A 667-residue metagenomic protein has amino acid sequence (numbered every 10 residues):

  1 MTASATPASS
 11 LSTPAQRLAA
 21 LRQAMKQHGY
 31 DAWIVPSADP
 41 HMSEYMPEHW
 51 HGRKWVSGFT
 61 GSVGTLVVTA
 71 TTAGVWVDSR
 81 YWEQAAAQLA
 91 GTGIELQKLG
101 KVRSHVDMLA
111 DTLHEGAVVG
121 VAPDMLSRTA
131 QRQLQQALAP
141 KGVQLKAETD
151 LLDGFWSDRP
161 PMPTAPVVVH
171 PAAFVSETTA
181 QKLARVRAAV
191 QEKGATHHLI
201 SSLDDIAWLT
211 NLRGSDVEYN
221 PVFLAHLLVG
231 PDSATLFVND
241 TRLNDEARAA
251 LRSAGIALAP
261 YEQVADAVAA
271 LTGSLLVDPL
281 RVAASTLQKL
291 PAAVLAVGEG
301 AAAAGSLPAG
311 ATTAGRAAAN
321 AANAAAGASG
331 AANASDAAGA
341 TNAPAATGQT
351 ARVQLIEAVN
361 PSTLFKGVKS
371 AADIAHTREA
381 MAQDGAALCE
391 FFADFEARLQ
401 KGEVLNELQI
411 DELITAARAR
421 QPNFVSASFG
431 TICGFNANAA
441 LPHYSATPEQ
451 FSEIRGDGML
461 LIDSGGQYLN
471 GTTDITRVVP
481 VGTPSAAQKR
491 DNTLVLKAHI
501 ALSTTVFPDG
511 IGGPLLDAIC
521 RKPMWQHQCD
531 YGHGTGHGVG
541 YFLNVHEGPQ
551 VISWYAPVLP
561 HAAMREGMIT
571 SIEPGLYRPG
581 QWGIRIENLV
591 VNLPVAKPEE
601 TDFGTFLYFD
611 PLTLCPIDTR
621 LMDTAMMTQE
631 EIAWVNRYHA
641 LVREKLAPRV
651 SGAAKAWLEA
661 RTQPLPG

Functional and structural regions predicted by a protein language model:
M1-G667: Active-site neighborhoods and metal-handling regions in enzymes and metal-associated proteins
